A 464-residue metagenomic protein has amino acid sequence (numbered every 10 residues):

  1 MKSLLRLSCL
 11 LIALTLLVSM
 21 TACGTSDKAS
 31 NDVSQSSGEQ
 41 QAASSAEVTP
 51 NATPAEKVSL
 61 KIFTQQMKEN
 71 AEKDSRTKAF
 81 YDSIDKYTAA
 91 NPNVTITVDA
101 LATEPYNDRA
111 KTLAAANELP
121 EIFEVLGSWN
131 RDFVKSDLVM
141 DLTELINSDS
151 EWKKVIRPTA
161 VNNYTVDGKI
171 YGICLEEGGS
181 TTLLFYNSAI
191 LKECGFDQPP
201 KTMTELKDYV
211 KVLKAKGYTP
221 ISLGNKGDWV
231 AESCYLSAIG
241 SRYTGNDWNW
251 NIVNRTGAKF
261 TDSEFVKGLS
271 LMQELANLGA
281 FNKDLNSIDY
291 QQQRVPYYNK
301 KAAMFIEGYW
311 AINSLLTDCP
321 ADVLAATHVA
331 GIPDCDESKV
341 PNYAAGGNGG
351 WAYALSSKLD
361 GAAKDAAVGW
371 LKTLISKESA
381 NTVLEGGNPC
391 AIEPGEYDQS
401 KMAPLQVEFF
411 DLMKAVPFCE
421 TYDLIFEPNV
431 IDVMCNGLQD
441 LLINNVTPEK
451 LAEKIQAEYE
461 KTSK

Functional and structural regions predicted by a protein language model:
L4-S26: Sec-dependent N-terminal signal peptides of Gram-positive bacterial secreted proteins and lipoproteins
C9, C23-L138, S150-E151, Q198 (+5 more regions): Conserved N-terminal structural module of periplasmic/extracytoplasmic solute-binding proteins
V48, P54, A102, G127-L183 (+4 more regions): Hinge/lid segment of periplasmic solute-binding proteins
V58, T64, A89-A90, C194 (+2 more regions): Extracytoplasmic/periplasmic substrate-recognition and gating elements
T143-I156, R242-K267, T317-D322, T327 (+3 more regions): Short, solvent-exposed loop/beta-turn-alpha elements that line the ligand-binding surface or hinge of extracytoplasmic
V166-E177, T182, K207-G257: Extracytoplasmic/periplasmic solute-binding protein
V210-V212, N254-L285: Glycine-centered hinge/linker elements that transmit conformational signals in sensory and ligand-binding systems
G346-G347, E385-Y397, V407-S463: C-terminal capping/gating helix-and-loop segments adjacent to ligand/active sites or protein-protein/ligand interfaces
